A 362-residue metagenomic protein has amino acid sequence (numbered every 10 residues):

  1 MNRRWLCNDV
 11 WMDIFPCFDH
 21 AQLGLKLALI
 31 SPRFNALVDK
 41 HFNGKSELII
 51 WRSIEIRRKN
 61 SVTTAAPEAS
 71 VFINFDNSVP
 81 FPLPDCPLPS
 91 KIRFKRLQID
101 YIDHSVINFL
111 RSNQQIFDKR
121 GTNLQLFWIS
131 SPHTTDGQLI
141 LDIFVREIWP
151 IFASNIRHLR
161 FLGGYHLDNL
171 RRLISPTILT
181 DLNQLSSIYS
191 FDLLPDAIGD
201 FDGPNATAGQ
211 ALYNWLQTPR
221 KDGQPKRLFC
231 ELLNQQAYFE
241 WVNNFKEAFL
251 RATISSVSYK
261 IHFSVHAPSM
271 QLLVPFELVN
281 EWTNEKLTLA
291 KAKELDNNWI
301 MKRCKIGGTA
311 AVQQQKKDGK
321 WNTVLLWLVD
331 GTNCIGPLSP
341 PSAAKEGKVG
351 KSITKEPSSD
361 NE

Functional and structural regions predicted by a protein language model:
M1-E362: The conserved beta-strand core of Leucine-Rich Repeat
